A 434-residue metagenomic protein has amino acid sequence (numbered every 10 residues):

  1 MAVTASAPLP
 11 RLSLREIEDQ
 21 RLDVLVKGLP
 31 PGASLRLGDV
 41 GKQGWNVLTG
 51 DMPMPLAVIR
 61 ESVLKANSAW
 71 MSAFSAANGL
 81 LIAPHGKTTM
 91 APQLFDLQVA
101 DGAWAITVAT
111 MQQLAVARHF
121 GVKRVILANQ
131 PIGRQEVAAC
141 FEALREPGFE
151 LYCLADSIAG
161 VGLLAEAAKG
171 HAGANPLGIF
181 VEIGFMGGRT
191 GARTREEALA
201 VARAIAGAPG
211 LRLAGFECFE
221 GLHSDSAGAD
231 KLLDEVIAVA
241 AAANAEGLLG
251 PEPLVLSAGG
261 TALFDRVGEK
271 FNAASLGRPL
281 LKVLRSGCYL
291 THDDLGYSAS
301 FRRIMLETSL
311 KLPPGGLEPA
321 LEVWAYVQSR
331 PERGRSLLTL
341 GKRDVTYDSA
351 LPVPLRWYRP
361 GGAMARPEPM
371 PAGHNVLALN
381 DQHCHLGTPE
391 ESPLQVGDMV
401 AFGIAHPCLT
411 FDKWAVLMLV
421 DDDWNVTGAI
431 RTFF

Functional and structural regions predicted by a protein language model:
M1-E142, I430-F434: A charged N-terminal "starter" segment
V3-S6, E332-F434: C-terminal accessory subdomain/extension
S62-W70, A200, K231, E235-A238 (+1 more regions): A non-catalytic, amphipathic alpha-helix used as a structural packing/dimerization or gating element in enzyme scaffolds
L64, K87, A117, V181 (+5 more regions): Conserved, mostly hydrophobic/aromatic
A83-A227: Active-site-proximal beta-alpha core segment in soluble small-molecule metabolic enzymes
G178, G184-K311: Active-site loop/helix belt of alpha/beta enzymes
C288-M364, E368: Internal helical hairpin/lid segments
